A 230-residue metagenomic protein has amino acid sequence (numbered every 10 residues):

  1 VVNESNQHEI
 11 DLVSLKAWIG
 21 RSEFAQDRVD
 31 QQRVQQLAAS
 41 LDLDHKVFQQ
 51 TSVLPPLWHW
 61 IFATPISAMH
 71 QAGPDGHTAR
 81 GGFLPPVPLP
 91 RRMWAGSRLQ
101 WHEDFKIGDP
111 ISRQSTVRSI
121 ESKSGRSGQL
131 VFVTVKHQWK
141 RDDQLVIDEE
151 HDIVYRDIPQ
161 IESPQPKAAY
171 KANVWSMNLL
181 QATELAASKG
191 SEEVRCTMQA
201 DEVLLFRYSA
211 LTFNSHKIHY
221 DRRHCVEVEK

Functional and structural regions predicted by a protein language model:
V2-E23, W94-A200: HotDog/MaoC-like acyl-thioester-processing domains
V2-P110: Hydrophobic, proline/glycine-rich low-complexity stretches
H8-V53, K167-K230: A contiguous, surface-exposed recognition patch within enzymatic or periplasmic domains that forms
W18-I19, W58-T64, V87, R92-W94 (+5 more regions): Bulky hydrophobic/aromatic packing residues
Q36, D44, H70, G108 (+4 more regions): A broad, structure-centric signal for solvent-exposed, well-ordered loop/edge residues that line or flank functional
S52, P56, G76-A79, T134-W139 (+2 more regions): A sequence-level detector of short, solvent-exposed, charge-rich linear segments
L57-H59, R80, Q129, V203-L205 (+1 more regions): Generic intrinsically disordered, low-complexity segments enriched for polar/acidic and small residues
